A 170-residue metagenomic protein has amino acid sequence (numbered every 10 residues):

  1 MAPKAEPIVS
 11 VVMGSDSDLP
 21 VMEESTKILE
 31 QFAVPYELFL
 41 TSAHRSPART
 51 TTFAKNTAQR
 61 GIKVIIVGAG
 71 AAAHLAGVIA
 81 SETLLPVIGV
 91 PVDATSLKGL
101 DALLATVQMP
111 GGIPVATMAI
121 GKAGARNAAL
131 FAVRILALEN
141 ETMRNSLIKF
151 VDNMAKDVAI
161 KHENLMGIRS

Functional and structural regions predicted by a protein language model:
P3-R45: Glycine-rich phosphate/diphosphate-binding loop of Rossmann-like nucleotide-binding domains
P7, V34-Y36, L85, Q108-M118: Glycine/charged-rich beta-loop-alpha catalytic/anionic-binding loops adjacent to active sites
D18-M22, S46-T50, A69-V78, L97-L100 (+1 more regions): Short glycine/serine/threonine-rich phosphate/pyrophosphate-binding segments that cradle anionic phosphate groups
L38-Q59: N-terminal beta-loop-helix "entrance" segment that forms/cooperates in small-molecule cofactor or anionic ligand
F53-T95: Glycine-rich phosphate-binding loop
T95-N145: Short, glycine-/small-residue-rich phosphate/pyrophosphate-handling segment
L136-S170: Glycine-rich phosphate/pyrophosphate-binding loop and the adjoining helix
